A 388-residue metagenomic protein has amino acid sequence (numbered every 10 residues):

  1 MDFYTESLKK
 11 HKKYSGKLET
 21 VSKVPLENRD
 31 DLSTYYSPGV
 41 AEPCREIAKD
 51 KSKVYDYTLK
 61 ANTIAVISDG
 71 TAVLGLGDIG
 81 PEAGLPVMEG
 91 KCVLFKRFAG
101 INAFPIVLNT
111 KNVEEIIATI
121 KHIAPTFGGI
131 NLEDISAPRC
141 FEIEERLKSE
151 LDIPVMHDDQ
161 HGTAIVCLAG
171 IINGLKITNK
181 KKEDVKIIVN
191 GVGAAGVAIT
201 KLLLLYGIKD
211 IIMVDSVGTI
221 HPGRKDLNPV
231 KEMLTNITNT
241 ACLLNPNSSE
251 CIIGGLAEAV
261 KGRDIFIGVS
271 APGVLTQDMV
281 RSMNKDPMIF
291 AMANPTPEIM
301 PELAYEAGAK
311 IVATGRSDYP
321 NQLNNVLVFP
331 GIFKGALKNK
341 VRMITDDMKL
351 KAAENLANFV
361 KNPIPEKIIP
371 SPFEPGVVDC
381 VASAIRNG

Functional and structural regions predicted by a protein language model:
M1-V155, G388: N-terminal ligand-binding/catalytic initiation module
K12, Y55-K60, K96-R97, H122-A124 (+7 more regions): Solvent-exposed alpha-helices and their adjacent loops that cap or buttress functional pockets in soluble metabolic
L74, P81-A99, H157, H161 (+1 more regions): Glycine-rich phosphate/diphosphate-binding loop of Rossmann-like nucleotide-binding domains
P105, N131-D134, V155-D158, V189 (+4 more regions): General beta-strand structural signal in soluble alpha/beta enzymes
E133, K181-V185, M213, N362-I369: Flexible, glycine/charged-enriched surface loops at secondary-structure junctions
D158, A291-G388: Adenosine-phosphate binding glycine-rich loop
E232-I311, R316-D318: Rossmann-like adenosine-cofactor binding region
